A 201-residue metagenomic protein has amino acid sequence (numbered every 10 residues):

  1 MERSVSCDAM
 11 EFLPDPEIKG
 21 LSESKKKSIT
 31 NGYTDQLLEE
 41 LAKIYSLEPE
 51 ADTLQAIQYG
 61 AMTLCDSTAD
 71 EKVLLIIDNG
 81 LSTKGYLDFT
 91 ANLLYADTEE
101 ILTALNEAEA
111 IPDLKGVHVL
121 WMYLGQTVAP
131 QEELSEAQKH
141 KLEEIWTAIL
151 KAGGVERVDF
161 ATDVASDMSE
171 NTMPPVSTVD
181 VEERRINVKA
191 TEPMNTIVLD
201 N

Functional and structural regions predicted by a protein language model:
M1-L21, E71-I77, A165-S166: Von Willebrand factor
E2, I76-G80, D88, Y123-G125 (+2 more regions): A mature extracytoplasmic/lumenal domain signature
P14-D70, S82: Von Willebrand factor
L54-A61, L105, E143, T147: Extracytoplasmic/secreted envelope proteins and their assembly/folding machinery, especially bacterial periplasmic
G60-K72, T103-D113: Short amphipathic alpha-helices and their capping/turn segments at secondary-structure boundaries
C65-L75, N79, K151-G153: Ser/Thr/Pro-rich, low-complexity mucin-like regions that serve as glycosylated stalks/linkers or repetitive adhesive
L81-K139: VWA/integrin I-like adhesion module and closely mimicked acidic/polar interface patches used
K115-V117, W121-N201: P/S/T/G-enriched low-complexity
